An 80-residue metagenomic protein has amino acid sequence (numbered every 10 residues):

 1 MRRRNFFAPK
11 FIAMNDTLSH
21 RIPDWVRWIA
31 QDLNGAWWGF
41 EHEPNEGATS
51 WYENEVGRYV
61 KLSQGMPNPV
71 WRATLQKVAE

Functional and structural regions predicted by a protein language model:
M1-E80: Structural boundary micro-motifs
